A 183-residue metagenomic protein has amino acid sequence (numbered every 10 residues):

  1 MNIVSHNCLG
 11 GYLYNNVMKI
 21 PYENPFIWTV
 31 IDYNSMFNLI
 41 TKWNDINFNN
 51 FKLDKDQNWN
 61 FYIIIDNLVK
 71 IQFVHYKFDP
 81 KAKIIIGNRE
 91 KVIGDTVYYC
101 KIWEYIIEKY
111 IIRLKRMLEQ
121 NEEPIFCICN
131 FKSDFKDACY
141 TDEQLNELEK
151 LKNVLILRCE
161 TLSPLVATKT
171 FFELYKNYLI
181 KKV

Functional and structural regions predicted by a protein language model:
M1-V183: Extracellular glycan-modifying ectodomains
